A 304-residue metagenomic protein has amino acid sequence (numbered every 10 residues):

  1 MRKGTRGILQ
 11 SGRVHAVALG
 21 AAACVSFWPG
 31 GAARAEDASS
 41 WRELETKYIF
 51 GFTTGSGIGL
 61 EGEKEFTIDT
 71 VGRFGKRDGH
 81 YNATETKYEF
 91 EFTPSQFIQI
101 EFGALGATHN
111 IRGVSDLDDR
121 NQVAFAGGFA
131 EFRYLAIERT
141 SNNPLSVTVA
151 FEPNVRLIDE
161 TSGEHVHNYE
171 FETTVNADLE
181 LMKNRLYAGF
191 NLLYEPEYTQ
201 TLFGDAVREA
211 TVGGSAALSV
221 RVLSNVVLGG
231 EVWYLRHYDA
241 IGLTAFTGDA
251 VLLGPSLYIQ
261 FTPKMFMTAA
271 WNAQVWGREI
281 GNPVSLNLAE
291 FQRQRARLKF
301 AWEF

Functional and structural regions predicted by a protein language model:
M1-G12: N-terminal secretory signal peptides that target proteins for export/translocation
G7, W28-P29, N287: Short N-terminal alpha-helical targeting/association segments
H15-F27: Bacterial N-terminal signal peptides
F27-A35: Signal peptide processing junction and immediate N-terminal pro/mature segment of secreted/exported proteins
A35-F304: Transmembrane beta-barrel domains of Gram-negative outer membranes and organellar outer membranes
